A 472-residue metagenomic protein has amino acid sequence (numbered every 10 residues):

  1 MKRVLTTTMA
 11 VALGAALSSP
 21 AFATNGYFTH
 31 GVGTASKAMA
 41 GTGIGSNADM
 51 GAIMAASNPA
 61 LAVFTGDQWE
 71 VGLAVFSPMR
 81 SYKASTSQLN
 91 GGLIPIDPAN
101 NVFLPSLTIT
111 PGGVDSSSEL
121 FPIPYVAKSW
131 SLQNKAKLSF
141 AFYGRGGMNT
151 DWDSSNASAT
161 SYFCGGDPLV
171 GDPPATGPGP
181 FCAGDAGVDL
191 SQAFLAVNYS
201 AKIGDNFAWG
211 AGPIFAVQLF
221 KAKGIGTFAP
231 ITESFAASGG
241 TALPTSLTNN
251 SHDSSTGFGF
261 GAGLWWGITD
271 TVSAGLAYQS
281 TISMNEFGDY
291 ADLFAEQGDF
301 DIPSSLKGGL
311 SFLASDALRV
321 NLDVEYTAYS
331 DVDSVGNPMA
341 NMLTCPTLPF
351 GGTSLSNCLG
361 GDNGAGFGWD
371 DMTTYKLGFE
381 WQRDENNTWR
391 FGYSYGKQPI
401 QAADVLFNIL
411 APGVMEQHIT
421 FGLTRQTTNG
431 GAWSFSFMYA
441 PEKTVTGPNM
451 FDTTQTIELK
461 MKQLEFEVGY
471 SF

Functional and structural regions predicted by a protein language model:
M1-F22: Gram-negative bacterial Sec-dependent N-terminal signal peptides
R3, Q88-N90, L464-V468: Intrinsic disorder/low-complexity segments enriched in polar/small residues
L5-T6, S36, I44-G45, L190-S191: Short hydrophobic/aromatic segments of transmembrane alpha-helices and their interfaces
A12-L13, Q68, R383: Alpha-helical transmembrane segments and their juxtamembrane interfaces
S19-G144, L410-M415: N-terminal, post-signal peptide beta-strand-biased segments of exported outer-membrane/organellar beta-barrel and other
F22-S36, F121-F472: Outer-membrane beta-barrel porins/channels
